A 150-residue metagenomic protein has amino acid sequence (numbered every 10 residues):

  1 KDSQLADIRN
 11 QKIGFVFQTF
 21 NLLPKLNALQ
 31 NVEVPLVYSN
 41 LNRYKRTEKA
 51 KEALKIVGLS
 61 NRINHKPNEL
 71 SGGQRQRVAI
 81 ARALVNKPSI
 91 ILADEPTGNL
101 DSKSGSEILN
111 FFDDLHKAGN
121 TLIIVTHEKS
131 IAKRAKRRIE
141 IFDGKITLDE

Functional and structural regions predicted by a protein language model:
K1-I141: ABC family nucleotide-binding domain
R138-E150: H-loop (His-switch) and adjacent beta-strand-loop-beta switch element of ABC-type ATPase nucleotide-binding domains
